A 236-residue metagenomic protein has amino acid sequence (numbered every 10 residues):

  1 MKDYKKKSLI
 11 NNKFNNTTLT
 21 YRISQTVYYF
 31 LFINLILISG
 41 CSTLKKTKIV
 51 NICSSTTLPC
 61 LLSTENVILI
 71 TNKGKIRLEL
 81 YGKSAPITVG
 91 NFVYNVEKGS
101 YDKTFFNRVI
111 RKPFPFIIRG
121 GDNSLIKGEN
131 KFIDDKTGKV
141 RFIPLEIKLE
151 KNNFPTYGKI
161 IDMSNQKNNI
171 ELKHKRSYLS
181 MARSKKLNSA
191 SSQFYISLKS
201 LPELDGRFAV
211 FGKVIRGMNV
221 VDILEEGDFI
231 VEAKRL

Functional and structural regions predicted by a protein language model:
M1-R22: N-terminal secretory signal peptides that target proteins for export/translocation
Y4-K7, S24, G121, I143: Small/flexible residues
Y21, Q25-Y29: Low-complexity, intrinsically disordered or signal/transmembrane-proximal segments
Y29-L37: Bacterial N-terminal signal peptides
C41-L236: Cyclophilin-like peptidyl-prolyl cis-trans isomerases
